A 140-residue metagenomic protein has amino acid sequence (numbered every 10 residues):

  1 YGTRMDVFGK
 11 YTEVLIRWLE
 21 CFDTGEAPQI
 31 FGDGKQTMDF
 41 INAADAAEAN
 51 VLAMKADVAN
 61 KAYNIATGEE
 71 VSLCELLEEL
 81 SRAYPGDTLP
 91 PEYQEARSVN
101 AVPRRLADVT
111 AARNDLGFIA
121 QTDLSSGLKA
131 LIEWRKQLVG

Functional and structural regions predicted by a protein language model:
Y1-T12: Flexible, glycine-rich beta-alpha linker
E20-G140: C-terminal substrate-binding subdomain of Rossmann-fold SDR/epimerase-dehydratase oxidoreductases
